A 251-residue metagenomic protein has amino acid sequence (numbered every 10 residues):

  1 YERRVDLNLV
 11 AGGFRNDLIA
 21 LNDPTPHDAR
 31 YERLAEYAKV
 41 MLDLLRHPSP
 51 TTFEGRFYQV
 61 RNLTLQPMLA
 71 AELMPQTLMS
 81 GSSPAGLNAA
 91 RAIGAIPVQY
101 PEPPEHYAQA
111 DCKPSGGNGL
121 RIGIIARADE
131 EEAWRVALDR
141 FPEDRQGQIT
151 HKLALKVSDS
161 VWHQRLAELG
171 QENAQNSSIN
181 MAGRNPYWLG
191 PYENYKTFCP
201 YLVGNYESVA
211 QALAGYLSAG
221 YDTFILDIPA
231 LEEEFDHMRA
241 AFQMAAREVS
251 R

Functional and structural regions predicted by a protein language model:
V5-L9, Q76-S80, A95-Y100, G116-I124 (+1 more regions): Hydrophobic faces of well-ordered beta-strands that scaffold small-molecule active sites in alpha/beta enzyme cores
L7, M41, T77, A90 (+2 more regions): Conserved, mostly hydrophobic/aromatic
F14-P24: Acidic/polar active-site rim loop that often engages polyanionic ligands
L21, H27-A70, P104-G215: An alpha-helical appendage that flanks or caps ligand/catalytic pockets
R33, Y37, A240-R251: Alpha-helix-loop-beta-strand connector modules within alpha/beta enzyme cores
L69-H106: Loop-centered beta-sheet repeat module
A92-I93, A219-Y221: Structural motif
P101-P104, D227-R239: Glycine-rich, proline-tolerant flexible connector loops at the mouths of alpha/beta enzymes
